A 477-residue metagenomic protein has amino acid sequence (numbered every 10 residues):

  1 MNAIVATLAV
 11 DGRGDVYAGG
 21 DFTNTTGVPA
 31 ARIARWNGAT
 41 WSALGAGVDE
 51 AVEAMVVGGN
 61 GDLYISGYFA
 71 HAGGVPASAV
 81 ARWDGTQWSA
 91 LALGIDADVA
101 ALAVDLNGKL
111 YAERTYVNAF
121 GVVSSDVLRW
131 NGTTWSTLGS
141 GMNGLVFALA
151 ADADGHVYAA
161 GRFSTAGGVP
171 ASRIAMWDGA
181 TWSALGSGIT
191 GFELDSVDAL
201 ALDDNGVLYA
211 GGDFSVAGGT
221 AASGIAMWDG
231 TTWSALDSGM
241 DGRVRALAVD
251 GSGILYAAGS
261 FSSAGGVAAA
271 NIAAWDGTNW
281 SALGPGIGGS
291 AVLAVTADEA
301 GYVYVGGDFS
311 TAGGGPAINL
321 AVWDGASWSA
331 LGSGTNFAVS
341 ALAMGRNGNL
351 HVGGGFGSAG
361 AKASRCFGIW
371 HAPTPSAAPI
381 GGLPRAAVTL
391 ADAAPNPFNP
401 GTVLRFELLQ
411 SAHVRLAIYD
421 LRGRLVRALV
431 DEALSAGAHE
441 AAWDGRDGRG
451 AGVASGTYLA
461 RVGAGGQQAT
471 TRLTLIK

Functional and structural regions predicted by a protein language model:
M1-P375: Extracytoplasmic surface signature
A372, E407-Q410, V430, D444 (+1 more regions): Residue-level recognition of strand-loop junctions within catalytic nucleotide-signaling folds
P379-D420, W443: Glycine-centered coil/turn sites that cap beta-strands in beta-rich domains
S411, L421, L434, G448 (+1 more regions): Short coil/turn motifs at secondary-structure junctions
S411-H413, A436-A438, S455-T457: Extracellular Ig-like/FN3 beta-sandwich strand-entry sites
Y419-V426, Y458: Short, glycine-anchored, charge-dense loop/turn motifs used at functional sites
A428, A433, A442, A451-K477: C-terminal tail/sorting-segment detector
